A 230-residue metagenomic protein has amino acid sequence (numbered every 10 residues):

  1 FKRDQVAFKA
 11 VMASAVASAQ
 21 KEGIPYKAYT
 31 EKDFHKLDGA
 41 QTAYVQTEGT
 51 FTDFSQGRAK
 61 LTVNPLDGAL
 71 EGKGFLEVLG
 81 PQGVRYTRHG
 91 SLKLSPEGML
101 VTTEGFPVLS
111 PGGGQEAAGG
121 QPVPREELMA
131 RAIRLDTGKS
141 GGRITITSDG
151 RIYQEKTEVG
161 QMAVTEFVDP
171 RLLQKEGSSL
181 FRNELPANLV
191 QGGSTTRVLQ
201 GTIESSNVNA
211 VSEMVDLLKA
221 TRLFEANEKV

Functional and structural regions predicted by a protein language model:
F1-V230: Amphipathic alpha-helical polymerization modules
